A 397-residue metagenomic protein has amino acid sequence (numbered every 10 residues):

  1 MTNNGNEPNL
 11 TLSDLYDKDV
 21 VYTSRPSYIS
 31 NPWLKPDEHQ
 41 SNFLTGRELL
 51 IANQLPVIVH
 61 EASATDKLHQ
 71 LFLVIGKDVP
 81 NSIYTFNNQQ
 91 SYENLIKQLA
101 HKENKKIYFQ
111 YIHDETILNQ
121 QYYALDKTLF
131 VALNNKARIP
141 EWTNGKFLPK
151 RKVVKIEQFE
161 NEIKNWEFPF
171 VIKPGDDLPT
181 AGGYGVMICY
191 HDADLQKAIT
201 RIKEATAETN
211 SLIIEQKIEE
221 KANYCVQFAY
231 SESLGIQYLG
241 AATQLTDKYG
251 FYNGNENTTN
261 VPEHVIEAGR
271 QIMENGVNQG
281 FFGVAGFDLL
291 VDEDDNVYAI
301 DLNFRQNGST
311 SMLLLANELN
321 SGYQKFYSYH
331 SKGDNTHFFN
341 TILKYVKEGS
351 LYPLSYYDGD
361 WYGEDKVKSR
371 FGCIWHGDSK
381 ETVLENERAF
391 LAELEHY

Functional and structural regions predicted by a protein language model:
M1-L68: N-terminal "leader" segments that precede or initiate the main folded domain
E38-R47, I51, I58-E167, D177-P179: Conserved N-proximal alpha/beta basic substrate-recognition cap immediately N-terminal to, or forming the N-lobe
A132-L212, S233, N255-Q271: Active-site nucleotide/adenylate-binding loops and adjacent lid/helix of ATP-dependent enzymes
D192-A193, K197-Q244, L290-Y298: Phosphate-binding site of ATP-dependent enzymes
T246-Y249, N257, L302-L313: Glycine-rich phosphate/pyrophosphate-binding beta-alpha loops
Y249-N296, G333-Y352: A long amphipathic alpha-helix within ATP-dependent nucleotide-binding catalytic cores
V297-Y298, T310-Q324: A short alpha/beta connector and helix-capping loop motif
S321-Y397: Peripheral (often C-terminal) accessory segments that flank ATP-dependent C-N-forming ligase machineries
